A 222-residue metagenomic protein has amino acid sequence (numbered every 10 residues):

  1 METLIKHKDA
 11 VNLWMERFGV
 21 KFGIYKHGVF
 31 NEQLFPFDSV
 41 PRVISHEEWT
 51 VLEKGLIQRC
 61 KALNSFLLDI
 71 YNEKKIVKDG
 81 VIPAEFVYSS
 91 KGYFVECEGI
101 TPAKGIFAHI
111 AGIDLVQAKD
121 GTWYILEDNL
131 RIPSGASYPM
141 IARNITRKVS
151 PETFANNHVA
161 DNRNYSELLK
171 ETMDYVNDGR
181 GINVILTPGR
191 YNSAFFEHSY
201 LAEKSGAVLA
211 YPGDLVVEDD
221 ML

Functional and structural regions predicted by a protein language model:
M1-L222: Preference for protein termini
